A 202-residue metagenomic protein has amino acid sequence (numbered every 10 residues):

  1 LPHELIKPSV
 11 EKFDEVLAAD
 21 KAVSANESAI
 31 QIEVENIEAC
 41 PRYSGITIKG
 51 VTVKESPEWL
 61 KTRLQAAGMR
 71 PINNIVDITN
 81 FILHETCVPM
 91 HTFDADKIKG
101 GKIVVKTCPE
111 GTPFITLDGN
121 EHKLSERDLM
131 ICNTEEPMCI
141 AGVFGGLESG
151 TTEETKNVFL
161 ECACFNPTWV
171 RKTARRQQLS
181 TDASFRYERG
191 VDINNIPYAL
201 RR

Functional and structural regions predicted by a protein language model:
L1-R201: RNA/tRNA-interacting regions in translation and RNA-turnover enzymes
